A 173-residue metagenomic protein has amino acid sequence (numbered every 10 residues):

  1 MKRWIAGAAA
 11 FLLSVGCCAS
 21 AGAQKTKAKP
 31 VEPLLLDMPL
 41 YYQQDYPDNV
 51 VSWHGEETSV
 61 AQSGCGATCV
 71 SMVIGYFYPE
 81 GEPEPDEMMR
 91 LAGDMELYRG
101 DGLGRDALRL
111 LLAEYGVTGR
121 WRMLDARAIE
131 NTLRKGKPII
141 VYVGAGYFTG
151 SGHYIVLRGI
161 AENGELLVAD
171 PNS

Functional and structural regions predicted by a protein language model:
R3-L12: Sec-dependent N-terminal signal peptides
W4, A19-L97: Active-site-adjacent structural segments surrounding the nucleophilic cysteine of cysteine proteases and isopeptidases
G64, T68-M72, E87, L103-L110 (+3 more regions): Extracytoplasmic/secreted proteins, especially bacterial periplasmic and envelope-associated proteins
R90-L124: Mid-length scaffold segments of soluble, non-membrane domains
T118-S173: Active-site-adjacent substructure of cysteine-protease-like catalytic cores
